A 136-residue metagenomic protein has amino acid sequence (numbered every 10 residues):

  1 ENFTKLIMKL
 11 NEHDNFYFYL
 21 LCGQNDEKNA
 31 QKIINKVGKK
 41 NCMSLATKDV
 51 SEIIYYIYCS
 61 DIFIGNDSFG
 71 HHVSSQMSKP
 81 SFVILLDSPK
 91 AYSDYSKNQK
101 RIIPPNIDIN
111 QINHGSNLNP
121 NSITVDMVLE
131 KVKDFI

Functional and structural regions predicted by a protein language model:
E1-N2, C22-G23, Y95-R101: Short, functional N-terminal and low-complexity linear motifs
N2-L86: Donor-binding and catalytic core of enzymes assembling or modifying cell-surface/extracellular glycoconjugates
S75-I136: Nucleotide-sugar donor-binding patch of glycosyltransferase catalytic domains
